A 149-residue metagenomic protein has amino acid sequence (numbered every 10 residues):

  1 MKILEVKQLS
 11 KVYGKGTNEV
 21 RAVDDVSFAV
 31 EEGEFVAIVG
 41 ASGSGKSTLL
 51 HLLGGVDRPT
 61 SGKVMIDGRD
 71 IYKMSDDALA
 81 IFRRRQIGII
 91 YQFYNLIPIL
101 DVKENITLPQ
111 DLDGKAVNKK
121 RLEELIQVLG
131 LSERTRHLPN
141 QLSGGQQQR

Functional and structural regions predicted by a protein language model:
K2-R149: ABC family nucleotide-binding domain
